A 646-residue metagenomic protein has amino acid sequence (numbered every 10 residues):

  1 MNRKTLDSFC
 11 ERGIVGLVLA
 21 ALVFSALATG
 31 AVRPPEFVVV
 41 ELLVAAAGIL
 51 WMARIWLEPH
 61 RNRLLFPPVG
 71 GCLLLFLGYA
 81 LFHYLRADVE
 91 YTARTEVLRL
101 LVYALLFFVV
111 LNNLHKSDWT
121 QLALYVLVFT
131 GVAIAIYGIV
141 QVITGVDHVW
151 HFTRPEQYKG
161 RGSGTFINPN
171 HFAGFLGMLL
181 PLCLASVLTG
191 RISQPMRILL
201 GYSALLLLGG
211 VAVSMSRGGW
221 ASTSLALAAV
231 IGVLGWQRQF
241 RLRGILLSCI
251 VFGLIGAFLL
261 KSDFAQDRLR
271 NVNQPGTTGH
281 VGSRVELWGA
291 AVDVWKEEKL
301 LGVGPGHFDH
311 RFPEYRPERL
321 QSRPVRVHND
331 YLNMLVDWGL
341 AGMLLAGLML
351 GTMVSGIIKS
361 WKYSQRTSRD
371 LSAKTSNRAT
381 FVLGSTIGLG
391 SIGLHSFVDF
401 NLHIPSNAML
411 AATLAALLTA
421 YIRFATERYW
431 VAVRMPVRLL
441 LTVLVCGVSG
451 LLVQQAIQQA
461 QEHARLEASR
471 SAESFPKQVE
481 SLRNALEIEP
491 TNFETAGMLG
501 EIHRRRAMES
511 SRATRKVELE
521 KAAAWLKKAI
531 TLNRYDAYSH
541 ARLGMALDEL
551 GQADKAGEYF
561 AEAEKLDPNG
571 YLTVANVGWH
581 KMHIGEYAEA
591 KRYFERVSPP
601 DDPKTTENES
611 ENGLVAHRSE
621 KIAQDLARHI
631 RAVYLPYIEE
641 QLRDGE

Functional and structural regions predicted by a protein language model:
M1-F129, A185-G201, A228-F252, G276-T277 (+9 more regions): Transmembrane signal-anchor hairpin modules in multi-pass inner-membrane enzymes, especially those that act on
A28-V39, Y91, T95, I167-N170 (+4 more regions): Helix-loop-helix junctions and helix-breaking kinks within/between transmembrane helices of multi-pass membrane
L77-Y84, V109, W119-F152, I167 (+1 more regions): Hydrophobic alpha-helical transmembrane segments
S117, I136-G145, T153, G209-M215 (+5 more regions): A membrane-periplasm/extracellular boundary helix in multi-pass inner-membrane enzymes that assemble envelope glycans
N168, R270, V285-V325, Y331-L345: TM-adjacent membrane-interface loops and short helices in multi-pass inner/ER membrane proteins
L340-T380, G551: Hydrophobic transmembrane alpha-helices and their immediate junctions
E494-M498, Y538-R542, L572-W579, E607-A616: Alpha-solenoid helical repeat scaffolds
